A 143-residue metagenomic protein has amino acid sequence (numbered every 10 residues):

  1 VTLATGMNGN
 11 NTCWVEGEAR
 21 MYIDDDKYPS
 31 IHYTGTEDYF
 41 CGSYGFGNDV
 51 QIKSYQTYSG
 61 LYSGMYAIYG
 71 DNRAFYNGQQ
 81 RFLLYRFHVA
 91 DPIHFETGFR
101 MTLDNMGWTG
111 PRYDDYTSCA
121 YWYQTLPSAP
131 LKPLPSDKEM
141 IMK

Functional and structural regions predicted by a protein language model:
T2-K143: Beta-strand-centric surfaces of beta-sandwich/beta-rich domains
